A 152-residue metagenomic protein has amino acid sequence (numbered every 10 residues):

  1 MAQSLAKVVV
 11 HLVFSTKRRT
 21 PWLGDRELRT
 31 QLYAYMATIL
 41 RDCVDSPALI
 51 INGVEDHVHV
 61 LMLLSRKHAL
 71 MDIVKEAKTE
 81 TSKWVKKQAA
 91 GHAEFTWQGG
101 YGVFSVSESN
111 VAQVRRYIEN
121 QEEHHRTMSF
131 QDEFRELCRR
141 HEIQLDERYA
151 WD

Functional and structural regions predicted by a protein language model:
M1-D152: Basic nucleic-acid-binding interfaces
